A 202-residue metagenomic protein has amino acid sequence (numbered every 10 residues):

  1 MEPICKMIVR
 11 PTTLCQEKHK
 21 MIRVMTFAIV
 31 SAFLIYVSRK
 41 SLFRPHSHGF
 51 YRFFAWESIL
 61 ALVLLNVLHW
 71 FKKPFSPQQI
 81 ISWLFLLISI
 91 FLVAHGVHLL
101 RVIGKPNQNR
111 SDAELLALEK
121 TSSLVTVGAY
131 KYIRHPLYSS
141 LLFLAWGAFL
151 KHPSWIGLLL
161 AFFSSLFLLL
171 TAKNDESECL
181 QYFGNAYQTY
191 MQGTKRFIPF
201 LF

Functional and structural regions predicted by a protein language model:
M1-K20: N-terminal amphipathic/basic-hydrophobic helices that include classical n-h-c signal peptides and signal-anchor
C5-M7, Y130, G193: Hydrophobic residues within membrane-embedded alpha helices
C15-L124, F143-F202: Membrane-anchoring alpha-helices and their flanking helix-loop junctions
A129-L142: Membrane-interface loop-to-helix entry segments
